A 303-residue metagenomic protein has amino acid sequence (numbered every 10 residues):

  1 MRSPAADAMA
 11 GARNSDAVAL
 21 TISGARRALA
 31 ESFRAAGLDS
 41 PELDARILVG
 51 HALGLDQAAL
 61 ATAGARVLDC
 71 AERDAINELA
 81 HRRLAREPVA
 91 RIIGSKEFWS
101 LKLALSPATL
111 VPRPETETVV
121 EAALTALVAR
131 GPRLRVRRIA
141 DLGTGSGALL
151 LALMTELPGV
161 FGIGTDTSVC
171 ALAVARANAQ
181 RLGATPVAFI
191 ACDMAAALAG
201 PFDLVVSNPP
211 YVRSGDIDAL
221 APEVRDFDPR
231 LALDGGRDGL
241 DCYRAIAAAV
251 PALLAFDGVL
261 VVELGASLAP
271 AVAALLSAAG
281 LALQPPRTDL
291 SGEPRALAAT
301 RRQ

Functional and structural regions predicted by a protein language model:
M1-P41: Non-catalytic nucleic-acid substrate-recognition regions in nucleic-acid-modifying enzymes
R2, E42, I47-T125: Conserved AdoMet
F33, L127, A179, V250 (+1 more regions): Conserved hydrophobic residues forming the short capping helix/wall of the S-adenosyl-L-methionine
L48, R86, T116, L149 (+6 more regions): Residue-level signal for inorganic ion chemistry
A104, I163, A188-I190, Q284-R287: General small-molecule cofactor/ligand-binding pocket signal
E115-A219, S267: Conserved SAM/SAH cofactor-binding pocket of Class I
Y211-C242: Mobile active-site "lid"/loop adjacent to the S-adenosyl-L-methionine
R237-T300: Conserved Class I SAM-dependent methyltransferase catalytic core
